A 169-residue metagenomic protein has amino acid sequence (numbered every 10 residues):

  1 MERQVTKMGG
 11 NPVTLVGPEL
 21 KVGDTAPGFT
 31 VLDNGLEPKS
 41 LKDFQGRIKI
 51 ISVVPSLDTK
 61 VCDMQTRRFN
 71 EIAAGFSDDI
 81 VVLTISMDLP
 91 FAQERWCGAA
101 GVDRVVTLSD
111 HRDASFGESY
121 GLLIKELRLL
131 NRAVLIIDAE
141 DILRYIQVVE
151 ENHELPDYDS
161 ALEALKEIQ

Functional and structural regions predicted by a protein language model:
M1-Q169: Chalcogenol-based redox active-site neighborhoods
